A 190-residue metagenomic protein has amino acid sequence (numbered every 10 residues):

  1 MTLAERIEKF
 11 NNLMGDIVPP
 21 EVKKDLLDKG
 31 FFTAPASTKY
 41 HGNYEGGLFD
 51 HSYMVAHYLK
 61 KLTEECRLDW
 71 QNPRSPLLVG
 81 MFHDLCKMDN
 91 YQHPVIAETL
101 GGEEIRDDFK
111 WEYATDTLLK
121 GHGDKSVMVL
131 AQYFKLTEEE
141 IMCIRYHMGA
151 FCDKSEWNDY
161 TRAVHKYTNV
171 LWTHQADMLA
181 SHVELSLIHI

Functional and structural regions predicted by a protein language model:
M1-A34: Non-catalytic interface/linker regions that flank or bridge core catalytic/transmembrane domains
P19-D28, H41-Y53: All-alpha helical catalytic cores of prenyl diphosphate-utilizing isoprenoid enzymes
S37-Y44, D50, H57, L62-S186: Divalent metal-dependent catalytic cores for phosphoryl transfer on phosphate-bearing substrates
I188-I190: Conserved small/polar residues in nucleotide/adenosyl-binding loops
